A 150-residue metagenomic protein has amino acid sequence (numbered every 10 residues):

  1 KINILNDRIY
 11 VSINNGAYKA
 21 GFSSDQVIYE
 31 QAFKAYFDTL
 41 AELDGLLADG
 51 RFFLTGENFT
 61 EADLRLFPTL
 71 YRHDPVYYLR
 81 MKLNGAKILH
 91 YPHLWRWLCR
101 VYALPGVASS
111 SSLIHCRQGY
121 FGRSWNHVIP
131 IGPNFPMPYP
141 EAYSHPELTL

Functional and structural regions predicted by a protein language model:
K1-L150: C-terminal alpha-helical interaction module
